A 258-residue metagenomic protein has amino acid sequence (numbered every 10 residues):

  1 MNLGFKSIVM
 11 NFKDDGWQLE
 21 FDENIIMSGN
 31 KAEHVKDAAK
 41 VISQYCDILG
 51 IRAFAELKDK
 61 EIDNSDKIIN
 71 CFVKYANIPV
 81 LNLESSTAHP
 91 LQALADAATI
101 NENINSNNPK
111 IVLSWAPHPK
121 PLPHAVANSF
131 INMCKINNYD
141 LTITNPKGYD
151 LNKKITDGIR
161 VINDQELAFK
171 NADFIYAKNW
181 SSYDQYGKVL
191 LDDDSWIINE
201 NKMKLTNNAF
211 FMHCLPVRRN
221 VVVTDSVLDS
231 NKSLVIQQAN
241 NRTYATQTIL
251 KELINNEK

Functional and structural regions predicted by a protein language model:
M1-N101, R218-R219: Phosphate/diphosphate ligand-binding glycine-rich loop within oxidoreductases
M1-S7, N101-A177: Glycine-rich phosphate/diphosphate-binding loop of Rossmann-like nucleotide-binding domains
V9-F12, G50-A53, L81-E84, K110-A116 (+3 more regions): Short beta-strands and strand-loop turn motifs
V41, F72, M133, K202 (+1 more regions): Hydrophobic/aromatic ligand-binding patch that stacks against planar heteroaromatic rings of cofactors or nucleotides
A76-I78, Y139, K204-F210: A short helix->loop->beta-strand "cap" motif at the edges of active sites that frequently abuts
K154-S233: Rossmann-like adenosine-cofactor binding region
D229-K258: C-terminal helix-to-coil terminal segments
